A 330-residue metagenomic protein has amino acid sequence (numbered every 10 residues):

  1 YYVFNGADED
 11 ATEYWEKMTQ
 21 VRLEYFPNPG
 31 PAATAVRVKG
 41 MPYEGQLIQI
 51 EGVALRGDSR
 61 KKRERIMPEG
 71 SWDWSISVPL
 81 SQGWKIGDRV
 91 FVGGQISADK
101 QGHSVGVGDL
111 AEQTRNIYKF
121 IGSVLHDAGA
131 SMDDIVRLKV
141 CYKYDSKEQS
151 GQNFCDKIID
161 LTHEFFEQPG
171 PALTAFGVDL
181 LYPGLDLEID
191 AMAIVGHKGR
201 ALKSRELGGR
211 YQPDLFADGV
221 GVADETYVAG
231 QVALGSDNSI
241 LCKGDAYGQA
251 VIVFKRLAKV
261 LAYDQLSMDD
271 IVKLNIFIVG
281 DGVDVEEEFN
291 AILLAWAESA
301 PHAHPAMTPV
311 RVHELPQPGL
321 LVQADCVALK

Functional and structural regions predicted by a protein language model:
V3-V136, Y142-K255, K259-V272, I278-K330: N-terminal presequence-like segments and the immediate start of the first folded domain
